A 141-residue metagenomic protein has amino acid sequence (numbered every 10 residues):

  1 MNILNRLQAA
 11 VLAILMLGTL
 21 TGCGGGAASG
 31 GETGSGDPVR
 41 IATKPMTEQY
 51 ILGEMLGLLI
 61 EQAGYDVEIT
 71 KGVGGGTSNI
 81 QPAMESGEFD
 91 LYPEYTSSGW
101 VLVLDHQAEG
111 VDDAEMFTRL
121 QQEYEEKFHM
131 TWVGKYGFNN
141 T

Functional and structural regions predicted by a protein language model:
M1-V11: Bacterial N-terminal signal peptides that target proteins for export
G18-G22: C-terminal motif of bacterial Sec signal peptides marking the signal peptidase cleavage site
G24-A27: Bacterial signal peptide processing site
S29-I41, D112, Q122-E126: N-terminal low-complexity, Pro/Thr/Ser-rich intrinsically disordered segments that act as propeptides or flexible
T33-Q49, L56, Y65-G72: Short, well-ordered beta-strand elements
L58-L59, S78-F89: Short helices/loops that flank or line small-molecule/ion binding pockets
V73-G76, G87-W100, M116: Beta->alpha turn/N-cap motifs
T96-T141: Contiguous mixed-secondary-structure segments that line small-molecule binding/active-site clefts of soluble domains
